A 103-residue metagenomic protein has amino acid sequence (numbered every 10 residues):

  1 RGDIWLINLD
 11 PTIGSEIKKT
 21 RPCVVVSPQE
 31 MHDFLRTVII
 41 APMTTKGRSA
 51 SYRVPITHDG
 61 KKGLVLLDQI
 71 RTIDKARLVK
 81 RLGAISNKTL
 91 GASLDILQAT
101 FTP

Functional and structural regions predicted by a protein language model:
R1-P103: Conserved functional hotspots at enzyme active or ligand-binding sites that engage polyanionic ligands
